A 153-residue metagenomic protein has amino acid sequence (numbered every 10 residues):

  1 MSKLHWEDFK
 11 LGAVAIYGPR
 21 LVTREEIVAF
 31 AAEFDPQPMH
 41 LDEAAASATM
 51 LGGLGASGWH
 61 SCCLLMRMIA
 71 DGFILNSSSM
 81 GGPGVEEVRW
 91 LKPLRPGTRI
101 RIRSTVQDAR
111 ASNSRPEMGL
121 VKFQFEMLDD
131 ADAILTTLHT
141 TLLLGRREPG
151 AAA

Functional and structural regions predicted by a protein language model:
M1-G84, R147-A153: Hot-dog-fold acyl-thioester-processing enzymes
M1-L11, W90, L94-A153: HotDog/MaoC-like acyl-thioester-processing domains
